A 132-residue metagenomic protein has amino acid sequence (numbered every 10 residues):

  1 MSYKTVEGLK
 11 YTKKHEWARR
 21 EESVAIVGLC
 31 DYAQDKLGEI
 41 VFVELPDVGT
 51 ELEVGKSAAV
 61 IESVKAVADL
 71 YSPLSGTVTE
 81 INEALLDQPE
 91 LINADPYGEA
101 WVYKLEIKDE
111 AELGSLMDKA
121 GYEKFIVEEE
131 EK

Functional and structural regions predicted by a protein language model:
M1-V54, A94-D95, E99-S115, K119-K132: Acidic, low-complexity mobile loops and tails
A18-R20, V64, I81-A84: Residue-level recognition of beta-strand microenvironments
Q34-D35, V48, S75-V78, E83-L85: Short, charged/polar surface micro-motifs in flexible loops or helix N-caps
S57, S72-S75, K119: ATP/adenylate-binding site constellation spanning eukaryotic-like Ser/Thr protein kinases, ABC-transporter
V64-A66, L74: Periplasm/extracytoplasmic soluble domains of Gram-negative envelope assemblies and related organellar analogs
T79-Y103: Aromatic- and Lys/Arg-enriched surface recognition patch
